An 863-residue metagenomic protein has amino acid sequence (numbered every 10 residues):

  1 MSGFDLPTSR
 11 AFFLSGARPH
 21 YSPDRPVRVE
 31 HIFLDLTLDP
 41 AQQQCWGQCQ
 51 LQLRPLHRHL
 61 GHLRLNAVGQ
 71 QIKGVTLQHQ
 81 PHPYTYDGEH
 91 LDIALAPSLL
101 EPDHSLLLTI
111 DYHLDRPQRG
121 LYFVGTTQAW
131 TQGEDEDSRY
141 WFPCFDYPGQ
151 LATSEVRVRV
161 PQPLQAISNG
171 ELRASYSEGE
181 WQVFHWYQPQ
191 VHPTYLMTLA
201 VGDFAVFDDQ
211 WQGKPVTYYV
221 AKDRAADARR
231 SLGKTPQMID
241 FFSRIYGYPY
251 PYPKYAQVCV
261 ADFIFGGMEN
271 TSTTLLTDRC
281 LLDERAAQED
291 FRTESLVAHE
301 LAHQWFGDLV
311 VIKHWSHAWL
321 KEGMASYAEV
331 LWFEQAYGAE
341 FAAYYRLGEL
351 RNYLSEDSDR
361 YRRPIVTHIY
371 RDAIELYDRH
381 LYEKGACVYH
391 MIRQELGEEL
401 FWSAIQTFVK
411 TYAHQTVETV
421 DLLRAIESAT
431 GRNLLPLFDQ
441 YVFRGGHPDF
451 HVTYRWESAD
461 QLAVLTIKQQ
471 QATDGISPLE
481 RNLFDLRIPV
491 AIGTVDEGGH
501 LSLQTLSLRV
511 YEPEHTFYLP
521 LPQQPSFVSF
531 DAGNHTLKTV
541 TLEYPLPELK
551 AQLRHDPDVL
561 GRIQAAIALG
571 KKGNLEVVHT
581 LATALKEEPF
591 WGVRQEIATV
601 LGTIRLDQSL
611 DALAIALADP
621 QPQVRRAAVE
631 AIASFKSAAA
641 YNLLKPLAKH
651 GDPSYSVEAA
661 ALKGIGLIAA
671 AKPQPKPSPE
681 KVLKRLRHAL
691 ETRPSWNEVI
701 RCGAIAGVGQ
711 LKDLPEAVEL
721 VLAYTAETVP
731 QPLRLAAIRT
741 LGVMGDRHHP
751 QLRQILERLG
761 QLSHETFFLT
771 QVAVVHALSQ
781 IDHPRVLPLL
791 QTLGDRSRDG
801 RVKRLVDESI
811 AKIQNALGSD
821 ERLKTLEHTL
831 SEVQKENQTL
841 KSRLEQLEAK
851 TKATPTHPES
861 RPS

Functional and structural regions predicted by a protein language model:
M1-P253, H368, D378-R379, Q394-L396 (+2 more regions): Acidic/His-enriched low-complexity segments
I72, W186, Y218-K468: Hydrophobic alpha-helical and helix-loop surface patches within well-folded domains that function as non-catalytic
V160, A302, E399, Y412-D607 (+2 more regions): Non-catalytic accessory/interaction domains
D474-N482, L501, T505, F517-L519 (+6 more regions): Extended hydrophobic-aromatic, low-complexity segments
N534-T539, L560-N574, T583, G592-L606 (+12 more regions): Structural detector for internal amphipathic alpha-helices that build alpha-solenoid repeat scaffolds
L542-L553, N574-K586, L606-A618, S637-H650 (+5 more regions): Amphipathic alpha-helical scaffolding segments comprising HEAT/armadillo-like alpha-solenoid repeats
P557-D558, P589-F590, P620-Q621, D652-S654 (+4 more regions): Short inter-helical turns and helix N-cap capping residues of alpha-solenoid HEAT/ARM repeat scaffolds
N815-R861: Long, leucine- and charge-enriched amphipathic alpha-helices that form heptad-repeat coiled-coil/leucine-zipper-like
